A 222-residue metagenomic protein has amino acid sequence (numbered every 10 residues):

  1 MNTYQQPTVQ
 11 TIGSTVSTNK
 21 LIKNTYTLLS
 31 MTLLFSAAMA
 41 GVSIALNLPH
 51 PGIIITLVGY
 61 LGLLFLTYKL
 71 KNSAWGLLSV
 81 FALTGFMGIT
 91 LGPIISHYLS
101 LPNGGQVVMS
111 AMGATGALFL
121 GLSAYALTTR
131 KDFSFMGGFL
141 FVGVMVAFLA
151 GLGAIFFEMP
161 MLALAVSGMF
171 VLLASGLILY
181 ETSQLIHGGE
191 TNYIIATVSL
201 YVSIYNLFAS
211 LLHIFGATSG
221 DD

Functional and structural regions predicted by a protein language model:
M1-D222: A hydrophobic alpha-helical transmembrane-helix feature that marks the membrane cores and membrane-interface segments
